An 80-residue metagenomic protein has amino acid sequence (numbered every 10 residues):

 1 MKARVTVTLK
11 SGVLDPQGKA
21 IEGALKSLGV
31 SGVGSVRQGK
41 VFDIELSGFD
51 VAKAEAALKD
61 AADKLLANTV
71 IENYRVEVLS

Functional and structural regions predicted by a protein language model:
K2-D43, G48-S80: Long, contiguous binding/interaction regions
